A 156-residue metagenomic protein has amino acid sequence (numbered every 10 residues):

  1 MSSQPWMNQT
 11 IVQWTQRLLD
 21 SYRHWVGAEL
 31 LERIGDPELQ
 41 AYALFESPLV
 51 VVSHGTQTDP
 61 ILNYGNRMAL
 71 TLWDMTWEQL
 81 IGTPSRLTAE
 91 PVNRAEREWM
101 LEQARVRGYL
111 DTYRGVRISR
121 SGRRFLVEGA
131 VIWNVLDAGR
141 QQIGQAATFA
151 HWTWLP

Functional and structural regions predicted by a protein language model:
M1-L31: Short, low-complexity N-terminal regulatory "tails/caps" that precede and couple sensory modules
S3-Q9, Y42-P156: Sensory/regulatory domains in signal-transduction proteins
E32-G35, E96-E98: Short Pro/Gly-enriched beta-strand edge/turn motifs at strand-loop
P37-A41: Short alpha-helical capping/linker elements at sensor-output junctions, especially the PAS-family N-cap and C-terminal
